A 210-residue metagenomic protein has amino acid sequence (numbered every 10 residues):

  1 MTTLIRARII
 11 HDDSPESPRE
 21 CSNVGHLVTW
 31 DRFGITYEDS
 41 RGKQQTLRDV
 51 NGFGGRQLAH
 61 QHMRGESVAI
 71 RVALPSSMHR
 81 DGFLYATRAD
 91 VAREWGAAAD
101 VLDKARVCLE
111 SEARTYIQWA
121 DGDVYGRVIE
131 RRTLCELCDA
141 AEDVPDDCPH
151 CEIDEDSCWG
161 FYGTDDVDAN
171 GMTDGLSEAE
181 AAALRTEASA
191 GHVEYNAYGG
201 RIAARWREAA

Functional and structural regions predicted by a protein language model:
M1-A210: Acidic interaction surfaces
